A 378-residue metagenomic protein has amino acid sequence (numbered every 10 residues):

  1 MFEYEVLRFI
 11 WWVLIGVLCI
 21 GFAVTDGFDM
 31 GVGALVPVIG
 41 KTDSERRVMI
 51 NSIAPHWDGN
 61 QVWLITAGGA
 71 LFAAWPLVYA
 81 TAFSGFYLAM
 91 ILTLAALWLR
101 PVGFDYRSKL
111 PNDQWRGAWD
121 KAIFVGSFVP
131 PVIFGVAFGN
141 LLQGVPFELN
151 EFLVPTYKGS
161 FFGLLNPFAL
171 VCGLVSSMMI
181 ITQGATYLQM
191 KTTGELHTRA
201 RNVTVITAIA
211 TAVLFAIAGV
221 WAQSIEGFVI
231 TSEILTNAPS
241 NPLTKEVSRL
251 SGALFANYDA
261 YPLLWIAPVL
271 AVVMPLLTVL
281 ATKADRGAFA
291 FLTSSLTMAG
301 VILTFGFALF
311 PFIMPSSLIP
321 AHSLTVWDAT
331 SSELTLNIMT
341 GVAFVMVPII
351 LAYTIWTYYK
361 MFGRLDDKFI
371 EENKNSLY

Functional and structural regions predicted by a protein language model:
M1-G59, I65-G69: N-terminal signal-anchor module of multipass membrane proteins
M1-W12, F72-Y87, L142-L153, K158-P167: Helix-coil boundary and interhelical linker segments in multi-pass alpha-helical membrane proteins
W11-F22, F83-A96, F124-V129, G163-S177 (+1 more regions): Alpha-helical transmembrane segments
V36-M49, A74-A80, P101-K121, L188-A200 (+2 more regions): Membrane-interfacial helix termini and the short, flexible loops that connect transmembrane helices in multi-pass
K109-G287: Long, contiguous internal "core" modules enriched in hydrophobic/ aromatic residues
V229-N241, V301-H322: Juxtamembrane non-transmembrane "cap" segments at the membrane-aqueous interface of multi-pass membrane proteins
P242-L250, S316-L336: Short, membrane-exposed interhelical loops at transmembrane-helix boundaries
W327-A329, E333-Y378: TerminUS-proximal long segments
